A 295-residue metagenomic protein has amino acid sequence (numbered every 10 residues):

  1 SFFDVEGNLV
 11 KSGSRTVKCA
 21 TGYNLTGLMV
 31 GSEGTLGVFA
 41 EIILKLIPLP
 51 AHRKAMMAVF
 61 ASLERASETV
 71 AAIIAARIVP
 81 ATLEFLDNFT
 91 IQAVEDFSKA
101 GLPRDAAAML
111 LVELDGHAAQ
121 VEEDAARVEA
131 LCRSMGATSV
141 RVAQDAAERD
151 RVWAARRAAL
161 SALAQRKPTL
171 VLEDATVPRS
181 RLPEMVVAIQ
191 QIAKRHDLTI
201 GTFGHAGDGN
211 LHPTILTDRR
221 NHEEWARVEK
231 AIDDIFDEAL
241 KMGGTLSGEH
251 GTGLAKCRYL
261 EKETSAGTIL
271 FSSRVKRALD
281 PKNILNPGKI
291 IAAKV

Functional and structural regions predicted by a protein language model:
S1-V295: Noncatalytic alpha-helical scaffold of FAD-dependent oxidoreductases
